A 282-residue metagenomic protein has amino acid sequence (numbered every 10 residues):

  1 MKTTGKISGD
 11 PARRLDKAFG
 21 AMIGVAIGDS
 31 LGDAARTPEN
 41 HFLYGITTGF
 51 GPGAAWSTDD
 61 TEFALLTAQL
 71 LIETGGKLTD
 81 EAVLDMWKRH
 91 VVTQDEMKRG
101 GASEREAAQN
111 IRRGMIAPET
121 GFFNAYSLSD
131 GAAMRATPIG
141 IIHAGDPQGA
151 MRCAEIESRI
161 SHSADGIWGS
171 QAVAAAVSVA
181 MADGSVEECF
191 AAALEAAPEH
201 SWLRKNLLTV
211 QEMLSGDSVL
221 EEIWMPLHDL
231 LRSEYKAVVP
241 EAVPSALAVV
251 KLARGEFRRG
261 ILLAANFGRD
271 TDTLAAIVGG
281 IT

Functional and structural regions predicted by a protein language model:
M1-T282: Structured, active/binding-site neighborhoods that engage oxygen-rich ligands
